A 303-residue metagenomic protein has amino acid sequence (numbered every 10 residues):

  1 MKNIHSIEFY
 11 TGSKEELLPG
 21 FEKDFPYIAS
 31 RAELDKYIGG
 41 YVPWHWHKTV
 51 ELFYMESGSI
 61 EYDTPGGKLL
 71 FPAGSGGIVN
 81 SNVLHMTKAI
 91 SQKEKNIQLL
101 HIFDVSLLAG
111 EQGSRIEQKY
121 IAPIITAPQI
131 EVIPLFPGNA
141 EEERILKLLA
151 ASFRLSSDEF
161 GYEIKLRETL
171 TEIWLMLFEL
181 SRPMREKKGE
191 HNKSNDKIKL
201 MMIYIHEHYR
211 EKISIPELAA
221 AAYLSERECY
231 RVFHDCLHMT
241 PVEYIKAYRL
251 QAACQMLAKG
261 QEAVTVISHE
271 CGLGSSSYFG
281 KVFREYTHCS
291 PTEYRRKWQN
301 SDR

Functional and structural regions predicted by a protein language model:
M1-S75, N82-V83, Q118, Q129 (+2 more regions): Generic protein-terminus/edge-of-domain signal
K2-I28, E33, S81-A151: A hydrophobic/aromatic-rich effector-binding and dimerization subdomain of bacterial HTH-type transcriptional regulators
E51-Y54, E117, E141-L148, T169 (+1 more regions): Amphipathic, well-ordered alpha-helical segments in soluble domains
G58, G66, G74, H238 (+4 more regions): Conserved phosphate-binding and hydrolysis motifs of nucleotide-dependent enzymes
G74, V79, F233, Y244 (+2 more regions): Conserved active-site tyrosine of GNAT-family acetyltransferases
Q129-E142, L155-E211, I215-A222, D235-A247: Short, Lys/Arg-enriched, Trp-marked, Pro/Gly-tolerant hinge/linker segments that flank
L177, C229, F279: PAPS/PAP-binding and catalytic site of the sulfotransferase fold
M202-I203, E207, K212-A219, L224 (+2 more regions): Terminal helix-turn-helix DNA-binding modules in bacterial transcription factors
